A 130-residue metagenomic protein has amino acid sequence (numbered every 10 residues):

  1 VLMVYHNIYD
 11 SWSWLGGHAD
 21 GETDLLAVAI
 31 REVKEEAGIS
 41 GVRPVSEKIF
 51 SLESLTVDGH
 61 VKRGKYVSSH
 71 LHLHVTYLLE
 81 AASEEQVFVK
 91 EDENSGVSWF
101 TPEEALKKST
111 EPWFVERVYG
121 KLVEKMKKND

Functional and structural regions predicted by a protein language model:
V1-W14: N-terminal strand-loop-strand
L2-V4, I30-E36, K121: Short low-complexity stretches enriched in small and charged residues
A19-W113: Unchanged
T110-D130: Charged phosphate-binding loop/patch that engages nucleotide di/tri-phosphates or the phosphate backbone of nucleic
